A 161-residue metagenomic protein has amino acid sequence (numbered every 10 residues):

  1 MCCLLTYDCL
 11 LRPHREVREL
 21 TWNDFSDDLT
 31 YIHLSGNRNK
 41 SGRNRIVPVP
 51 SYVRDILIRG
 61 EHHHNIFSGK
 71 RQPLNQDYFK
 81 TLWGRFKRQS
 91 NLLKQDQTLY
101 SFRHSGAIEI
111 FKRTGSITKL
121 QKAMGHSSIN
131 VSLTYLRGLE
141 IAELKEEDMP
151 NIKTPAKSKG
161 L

Functional and structural regions predicted by a protein language model:
M1-H14, I108-E109: Short pre-functional
C3-Y7, L99, S132: Short, well-structured alpha-helical segments
C9-I56: Conserved tyrosine-mediated DNA breakage-rejoining catalytic core shared by Y-recombinases
N23-D24, S105, T114, S127 (+2 more regions): The DNA-recognition helices of helix-turn-helix-type DNA-binding domains
R38, M124-M149: Catalytic-site neighborhood detector that most strongly recognizes the C-terminal catalytic loop/helix of tyrosine
N39-R85: C-terminal catalytic core of Y-nucleophile DNA break-rejoin enzymes
V47, H63-H64, K80-K122, I129: Short, basic (Lys/Arg/His-rich) helix/loop patches that form interaction surfaces in the mid-to-C-terminal regions
K70, M149-L161: C-terminal secondary-structure termini that scaffold catalytic or DNA-interacting sites
